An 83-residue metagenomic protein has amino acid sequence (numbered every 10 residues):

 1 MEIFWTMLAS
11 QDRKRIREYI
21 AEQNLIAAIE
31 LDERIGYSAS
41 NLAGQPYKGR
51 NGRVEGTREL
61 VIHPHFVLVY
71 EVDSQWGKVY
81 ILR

Functional and structural regions predicted by a protein language model:
E2-R58, S74-Q75: Basic, Lys/Arg-enriched alpha-helical interface segments
I29, F66-V67, E71-R83: Enriched for short, Lys/Arg-rich terminal
V61-P64: A short catalytic or substrate-binding loop motif that flags glycine-/basic-rich loops and adjacent residues that bind
